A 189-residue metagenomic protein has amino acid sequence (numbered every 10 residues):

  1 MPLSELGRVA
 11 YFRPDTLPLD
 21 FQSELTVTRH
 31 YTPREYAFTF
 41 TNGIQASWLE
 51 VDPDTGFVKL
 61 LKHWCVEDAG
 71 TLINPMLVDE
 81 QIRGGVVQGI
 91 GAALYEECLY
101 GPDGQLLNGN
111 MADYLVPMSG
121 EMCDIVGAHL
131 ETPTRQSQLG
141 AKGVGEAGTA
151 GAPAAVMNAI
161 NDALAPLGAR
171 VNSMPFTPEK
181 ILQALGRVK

Functional and structural regions predicted by a protein language model:
M1-K189: C-terminal catalytic domains of large/alpha subunits in multi-subunit enzymes
